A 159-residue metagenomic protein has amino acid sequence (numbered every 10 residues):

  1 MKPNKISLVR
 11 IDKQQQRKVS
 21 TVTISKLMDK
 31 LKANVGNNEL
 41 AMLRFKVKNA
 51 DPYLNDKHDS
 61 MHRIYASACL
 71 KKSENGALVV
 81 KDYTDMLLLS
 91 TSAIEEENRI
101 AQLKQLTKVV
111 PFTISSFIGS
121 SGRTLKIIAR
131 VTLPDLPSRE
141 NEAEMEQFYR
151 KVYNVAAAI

Functional and structural regions predicted by a protein language model:
M1-D85: DNA replication initiation on ssDNA origins
L31, V47, D51, T107-P111 (+1 more regions): Hydrophobic, Leu/Ile/Phe/Ala-enriched alpha-helical segments that form helix-helix packing faces
S73-V79, Q102-S120: Catalytic micro-motifs at enzyme active sites that drive phosphoryl/nucleotidyl and oxygen chemistry
V79-S90, S121-V131: Glycine-rich, often proline-containing surface loops adjacent to acidic residues and nearby aromatics that form
L89-R99: Short, surface-exposed ligand-recognition loops at beta-strand->loop->(often short) alpha-helix junctions that present
L103-L106, V131-I159: Helical (often loop-to-helix) elements that flank the catalytic cores of nucleotide-handling enzymes
I114-N141: Histidine-centered divalent-metal-coordination microenvironment in nucleic-acid enzymes
